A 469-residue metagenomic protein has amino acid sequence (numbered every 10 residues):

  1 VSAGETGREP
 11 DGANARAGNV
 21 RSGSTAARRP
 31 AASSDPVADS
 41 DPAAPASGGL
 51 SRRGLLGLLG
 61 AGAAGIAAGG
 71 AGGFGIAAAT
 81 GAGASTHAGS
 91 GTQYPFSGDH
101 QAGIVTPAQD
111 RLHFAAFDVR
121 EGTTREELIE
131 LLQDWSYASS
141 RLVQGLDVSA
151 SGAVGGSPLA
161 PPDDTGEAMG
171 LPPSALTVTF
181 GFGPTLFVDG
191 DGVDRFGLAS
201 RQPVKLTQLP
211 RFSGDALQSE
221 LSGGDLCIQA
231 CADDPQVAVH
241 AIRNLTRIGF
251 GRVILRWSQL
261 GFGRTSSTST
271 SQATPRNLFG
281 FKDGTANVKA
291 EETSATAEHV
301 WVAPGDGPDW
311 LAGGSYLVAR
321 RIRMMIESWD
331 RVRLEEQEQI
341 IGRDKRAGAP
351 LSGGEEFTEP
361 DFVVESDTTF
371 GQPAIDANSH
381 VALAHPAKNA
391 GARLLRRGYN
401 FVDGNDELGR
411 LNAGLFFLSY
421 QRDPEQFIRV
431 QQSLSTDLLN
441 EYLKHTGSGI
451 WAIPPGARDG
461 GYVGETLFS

Functional and structural regions predicted by a protein language model:
V1-L50: N-terminal secretory signal peptides
G49, G54-S469: Long, histidine/aromatic-enriched segments associated with O2/redox biology
